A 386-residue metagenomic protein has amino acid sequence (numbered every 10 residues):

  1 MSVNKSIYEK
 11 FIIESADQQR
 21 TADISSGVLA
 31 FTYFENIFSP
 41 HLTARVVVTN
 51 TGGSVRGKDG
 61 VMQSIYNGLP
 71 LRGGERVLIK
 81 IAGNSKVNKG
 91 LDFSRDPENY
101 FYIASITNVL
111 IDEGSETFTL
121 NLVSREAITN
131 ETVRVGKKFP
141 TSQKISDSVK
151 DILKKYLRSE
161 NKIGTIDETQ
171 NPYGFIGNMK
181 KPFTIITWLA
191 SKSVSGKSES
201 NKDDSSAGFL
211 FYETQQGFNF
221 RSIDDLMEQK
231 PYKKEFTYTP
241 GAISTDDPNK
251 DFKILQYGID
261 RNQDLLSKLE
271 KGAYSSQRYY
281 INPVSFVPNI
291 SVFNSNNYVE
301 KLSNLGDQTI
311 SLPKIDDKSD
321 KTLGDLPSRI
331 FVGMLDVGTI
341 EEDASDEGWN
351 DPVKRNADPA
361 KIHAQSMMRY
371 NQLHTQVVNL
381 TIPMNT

Functional and structural regions predicted by a protein language model:
M1-T132: Assembly/oligomerization scaffold segments
F34, F38-L69, I243-T386: An acidic/polar, Gly/Ser/Thr-rich interaction patch typically located in mid-to-C-terminal regions of proteins
R72-L78, S142, E235, G241: Glycine-centered loop/turn motifs
N88-L91, Y100, S159-G164, K197-N201 (+1 more regions): Short secondary-structure capping/junction motifs at helix and strand boundaries
T117, S124-E126, T165-Q277, I281 (+1 more regions): Short beta-strand-centered interaction patches in the first periplasmic/extracellular domains of large envelope
N130-V133, V149-G177: N-terminal export/assembly leaders
K137-K144: Alpha-helical support elements that line or immediately flank enzyme active sites and cofactor-binding pockets
S146-K150, I186: Extracytoplasmic/secreted envelope proteins and their assembly/folding machinery, especially bacterial periplasmic
